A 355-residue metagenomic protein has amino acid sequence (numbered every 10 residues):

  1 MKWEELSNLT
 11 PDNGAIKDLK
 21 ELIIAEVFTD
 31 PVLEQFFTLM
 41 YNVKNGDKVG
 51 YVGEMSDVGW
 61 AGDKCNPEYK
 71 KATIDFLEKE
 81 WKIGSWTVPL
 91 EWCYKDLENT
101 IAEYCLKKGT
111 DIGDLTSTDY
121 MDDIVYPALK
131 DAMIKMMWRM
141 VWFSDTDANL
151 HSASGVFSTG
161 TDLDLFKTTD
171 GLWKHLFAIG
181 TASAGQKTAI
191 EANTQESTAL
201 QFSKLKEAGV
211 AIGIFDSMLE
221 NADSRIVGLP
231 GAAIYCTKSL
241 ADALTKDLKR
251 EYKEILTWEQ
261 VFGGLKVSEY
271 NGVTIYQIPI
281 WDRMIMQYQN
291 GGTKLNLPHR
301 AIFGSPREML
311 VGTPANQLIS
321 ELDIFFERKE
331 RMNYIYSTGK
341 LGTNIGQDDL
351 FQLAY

Functional and structural regions predicted by a protein language model:
K2-V43, G160-S217, A241-Y355: Sequence/fold signature of self-assembling virion shell proteins
I23-L106, L163-K167: Assembly/oligomerization interface modules of large self-assembling protein complexes
L77-W81, I101-K130: A generic, well-ordered mixed alpha/beta core segment in the N-terminal half of proteins
V125, I134, W138, K238: Internal mixed-charge
K130-A148, S224-L229: Secondary-structure boundary elements
W138-L165: Short, glycine/acidic-rich hinge or "gate" loops at secondary-structure transitions that mediate conformational
V210-E220, R225-V227, A232-Y235: Amphipathic interfacial helices
L229-S239, A243-D247: Long, repeat-rich segments with strong aromatic
